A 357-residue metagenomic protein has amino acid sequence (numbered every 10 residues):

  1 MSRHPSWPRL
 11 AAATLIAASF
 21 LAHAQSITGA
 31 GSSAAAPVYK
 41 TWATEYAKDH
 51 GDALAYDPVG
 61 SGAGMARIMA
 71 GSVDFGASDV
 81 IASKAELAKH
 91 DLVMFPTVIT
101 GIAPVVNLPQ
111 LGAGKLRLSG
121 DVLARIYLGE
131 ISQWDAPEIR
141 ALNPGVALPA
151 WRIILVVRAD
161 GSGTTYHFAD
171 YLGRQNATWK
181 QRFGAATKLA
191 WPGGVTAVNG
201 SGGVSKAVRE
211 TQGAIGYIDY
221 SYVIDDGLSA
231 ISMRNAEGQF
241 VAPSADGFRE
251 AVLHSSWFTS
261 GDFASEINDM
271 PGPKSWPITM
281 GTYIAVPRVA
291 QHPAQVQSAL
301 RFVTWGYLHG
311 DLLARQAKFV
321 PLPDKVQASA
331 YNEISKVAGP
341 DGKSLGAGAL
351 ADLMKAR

Functional and structural regions predicted by a protein language model:
S2-A11: Bacterial N-terminal signal peptides that target proteins for export
L10-A18: Sec-dependent N-terminal signal peptides
A18-A24: Sec/Tat signal peptide C-region and signal peptidase I cleavage site
A24-R357: Flexible loop/hinge segments at secondary-structure junctions
